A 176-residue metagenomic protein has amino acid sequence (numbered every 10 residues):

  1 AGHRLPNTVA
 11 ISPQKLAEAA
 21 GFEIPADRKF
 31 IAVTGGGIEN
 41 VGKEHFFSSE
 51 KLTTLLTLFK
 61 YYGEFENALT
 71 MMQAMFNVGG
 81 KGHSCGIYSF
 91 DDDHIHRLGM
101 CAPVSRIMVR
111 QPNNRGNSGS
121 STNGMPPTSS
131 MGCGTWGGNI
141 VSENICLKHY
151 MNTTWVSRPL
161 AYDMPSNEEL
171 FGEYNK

Functional and structural regions predicted by a protein language model:
A1-A17, H45-T53: Flexible, acidic loop-helix segments that line cofactor/substrate-binding pockets
G21-K176: Conserved C-terminal structural/oligomerization subdomain of aldehyde/semialdehyde dehydrogenase
